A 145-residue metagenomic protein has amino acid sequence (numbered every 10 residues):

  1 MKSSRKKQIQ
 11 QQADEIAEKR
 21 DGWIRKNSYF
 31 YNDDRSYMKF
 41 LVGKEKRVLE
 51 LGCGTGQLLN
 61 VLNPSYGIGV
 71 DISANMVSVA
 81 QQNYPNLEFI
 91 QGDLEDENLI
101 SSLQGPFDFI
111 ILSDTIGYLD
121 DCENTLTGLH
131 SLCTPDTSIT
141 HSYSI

Functional and structural regions predicted by a protein language model:
M1-G43, Q57: Conserved class I S-adenosyl-L-methionine
E45-G54: Conserved class I S-adenosyl-L-methionine
G54-E97: Class I SAM-dependent methyltransferase SAM/SAH-binding core
E97-Q104: Short conserved loop adjoining the S-adenosyl-L-methionine
I111: A conserved beta-strand element that flanks and buttresses the S-adenosyl-L-methionine
D114-T115: Short catalytic micro-motifs in class I SAM-dependent methyltransferases
E123-S138: A short glycine-rich, Lys/Arg-flanked "PGG" loop and its adjoining helix->strand segment in the class I
H141-Y143: Acidic carboxylate diad motif detector
